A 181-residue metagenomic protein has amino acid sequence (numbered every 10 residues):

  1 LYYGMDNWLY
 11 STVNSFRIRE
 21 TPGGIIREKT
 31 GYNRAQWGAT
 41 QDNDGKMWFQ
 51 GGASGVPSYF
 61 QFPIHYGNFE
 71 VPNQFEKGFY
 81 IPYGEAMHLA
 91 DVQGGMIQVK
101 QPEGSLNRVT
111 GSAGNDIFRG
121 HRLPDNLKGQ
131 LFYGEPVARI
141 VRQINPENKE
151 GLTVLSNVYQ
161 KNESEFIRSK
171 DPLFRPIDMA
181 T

Functional and structural regions predicted by a protein language model:
L1-T181: Beta-propeller domains with acidic blade repeats across secreted/periplasmic ectodomains and cytosolic WD/CNH propellers
